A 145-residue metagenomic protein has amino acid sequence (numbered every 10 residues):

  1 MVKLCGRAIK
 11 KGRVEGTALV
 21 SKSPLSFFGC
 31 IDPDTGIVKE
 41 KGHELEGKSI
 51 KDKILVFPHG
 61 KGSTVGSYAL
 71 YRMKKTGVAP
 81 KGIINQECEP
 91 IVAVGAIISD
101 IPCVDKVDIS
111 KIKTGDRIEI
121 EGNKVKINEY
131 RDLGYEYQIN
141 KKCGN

Functional and structural regions predicted by a protein language model:
K3-V14, L19-K126: Feature captures the catalytic cores and cofactor-binding loops of soluble hydro-lyases/lyases that act on carboxylate
V125-N145: Phosphate/diphosphate-binding glycine-rich loops and adjacent basic-rich segments that engage nucleotide
